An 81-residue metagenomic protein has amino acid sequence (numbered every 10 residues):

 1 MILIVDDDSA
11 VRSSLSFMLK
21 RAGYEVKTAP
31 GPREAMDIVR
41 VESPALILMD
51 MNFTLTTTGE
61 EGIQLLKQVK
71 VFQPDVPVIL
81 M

Functional and structural regions predicted by a protein language model:
M1, E25, S43-A45, P77: Structural signature of beta-strand start/N-cap positions in the alpha/beta core of ABC transporter nucleotide-binding
M1-L3, R33, K67: Non-catalytic signal-transmission and effector/linker regions of two-component phosphorelay proteins
D6: Conserved acidic carboxylate
S9-K27: Two-component/phosphorelay signaling modules centered on CheY-like receiver
S14-L15, L46-L48: Accessory recognition modules or surfaces
T28-L46, T54-T56, V71: Acidic, metal-coordinating helix/loop segments flanking the phosphotransfer/catalytic sites of two-component signaling
D37, T58-D75: Short amphipathic alpha-helix used as the core "switch/output" element in two-component signaling
